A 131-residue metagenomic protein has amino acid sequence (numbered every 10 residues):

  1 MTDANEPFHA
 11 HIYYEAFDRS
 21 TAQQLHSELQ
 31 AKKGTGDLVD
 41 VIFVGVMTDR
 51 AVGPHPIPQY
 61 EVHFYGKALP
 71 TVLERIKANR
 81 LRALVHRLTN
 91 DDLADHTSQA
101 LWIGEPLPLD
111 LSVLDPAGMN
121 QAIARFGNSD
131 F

Functional and structural regions predicted by a protein language model:
M1-F131: Long, contiguous binding/interaction regions
